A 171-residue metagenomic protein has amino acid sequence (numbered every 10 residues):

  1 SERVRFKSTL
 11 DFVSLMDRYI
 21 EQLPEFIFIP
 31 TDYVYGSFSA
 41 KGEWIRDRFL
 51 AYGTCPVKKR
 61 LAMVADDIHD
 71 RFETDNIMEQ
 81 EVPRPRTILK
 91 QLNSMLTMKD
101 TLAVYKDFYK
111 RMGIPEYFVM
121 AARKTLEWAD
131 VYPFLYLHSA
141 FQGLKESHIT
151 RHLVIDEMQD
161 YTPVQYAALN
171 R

Functional and structural regions predicted by a protein language model:
S1-L153, Q159-A168: Alpha-helical nucleic-acid-binding subdomain of P-loop helicases immediately C-terminal to the Walker A/P-loop
R171: Short, conserved loop/helix-junction motifs that constitute active-site signature segments in enzyme catalytic cores
